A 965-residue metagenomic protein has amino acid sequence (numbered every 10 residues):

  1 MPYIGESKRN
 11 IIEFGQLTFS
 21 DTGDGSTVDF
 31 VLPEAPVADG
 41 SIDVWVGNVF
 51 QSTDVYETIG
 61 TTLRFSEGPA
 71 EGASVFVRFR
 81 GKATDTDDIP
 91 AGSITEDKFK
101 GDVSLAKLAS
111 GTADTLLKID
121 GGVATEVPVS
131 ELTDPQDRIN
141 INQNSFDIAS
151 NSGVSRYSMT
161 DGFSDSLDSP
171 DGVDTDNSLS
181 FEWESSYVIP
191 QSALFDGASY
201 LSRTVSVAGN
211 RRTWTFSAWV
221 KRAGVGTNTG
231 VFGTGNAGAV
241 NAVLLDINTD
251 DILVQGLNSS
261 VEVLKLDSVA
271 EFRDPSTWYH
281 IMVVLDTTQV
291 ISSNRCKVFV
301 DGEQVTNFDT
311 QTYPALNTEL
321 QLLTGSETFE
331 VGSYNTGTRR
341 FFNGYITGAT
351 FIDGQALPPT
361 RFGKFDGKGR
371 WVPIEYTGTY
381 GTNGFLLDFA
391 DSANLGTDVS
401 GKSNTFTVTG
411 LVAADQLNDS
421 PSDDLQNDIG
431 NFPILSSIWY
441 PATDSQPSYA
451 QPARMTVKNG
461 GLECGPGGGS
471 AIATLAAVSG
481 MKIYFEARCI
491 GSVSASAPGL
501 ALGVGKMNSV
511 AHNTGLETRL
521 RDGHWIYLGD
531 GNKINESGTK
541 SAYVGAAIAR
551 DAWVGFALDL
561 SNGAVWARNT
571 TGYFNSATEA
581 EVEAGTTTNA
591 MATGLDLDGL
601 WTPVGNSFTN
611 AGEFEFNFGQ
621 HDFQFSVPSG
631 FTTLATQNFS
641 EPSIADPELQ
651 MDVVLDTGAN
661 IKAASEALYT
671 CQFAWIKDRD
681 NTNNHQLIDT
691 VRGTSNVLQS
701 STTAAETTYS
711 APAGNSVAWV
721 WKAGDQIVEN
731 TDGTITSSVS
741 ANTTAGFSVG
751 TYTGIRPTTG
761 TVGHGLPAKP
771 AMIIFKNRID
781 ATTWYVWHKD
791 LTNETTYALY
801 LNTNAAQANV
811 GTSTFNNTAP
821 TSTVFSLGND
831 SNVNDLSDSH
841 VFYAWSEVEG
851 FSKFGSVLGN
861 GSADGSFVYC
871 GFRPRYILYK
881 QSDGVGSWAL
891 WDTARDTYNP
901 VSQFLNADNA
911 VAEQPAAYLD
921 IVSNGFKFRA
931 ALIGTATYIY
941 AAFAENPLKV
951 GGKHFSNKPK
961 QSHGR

Functional and structural regions predicted by a protein language model:
P2-R9, D24-F163, T175-N177, G238-A239 (+6 more regions): Extracellular repetitive beta-rich solenoid segments
A35, D196-T213, V263-F272, N335-T338 (+7 more regions): Short surface loop/edge beta-strand patches of beta-sandwich-type extracellular domains that form ligand-contact sites
D161-R212, D251-E262, G325-V331, Q416-S437 (+4 more regions): Low-complexity, glycine/proline/serine-rich flexible segments
F163, S169-N177, F181-Q191, A198 (+14 more regions): Extended recognition patches within non-cytosolic domains
L179-G197, S217-G226, V243-T318, E536 (+3 more regions): Extracellular glycan-interaction surfaces
S186-V188, W214-G224, K297-D301, R339-G367 (+11 more regions): Extracellular, beta-strand-rich glycan-interacting domains
A198-Q255, V290-S292, Q355-T360, L475-G480 (+4 more regions): Extracellular glycan-recognition modules
Q321-I346, A931-L932: Extracellular glycan-interaction patches encoded by glycine-rich segments
